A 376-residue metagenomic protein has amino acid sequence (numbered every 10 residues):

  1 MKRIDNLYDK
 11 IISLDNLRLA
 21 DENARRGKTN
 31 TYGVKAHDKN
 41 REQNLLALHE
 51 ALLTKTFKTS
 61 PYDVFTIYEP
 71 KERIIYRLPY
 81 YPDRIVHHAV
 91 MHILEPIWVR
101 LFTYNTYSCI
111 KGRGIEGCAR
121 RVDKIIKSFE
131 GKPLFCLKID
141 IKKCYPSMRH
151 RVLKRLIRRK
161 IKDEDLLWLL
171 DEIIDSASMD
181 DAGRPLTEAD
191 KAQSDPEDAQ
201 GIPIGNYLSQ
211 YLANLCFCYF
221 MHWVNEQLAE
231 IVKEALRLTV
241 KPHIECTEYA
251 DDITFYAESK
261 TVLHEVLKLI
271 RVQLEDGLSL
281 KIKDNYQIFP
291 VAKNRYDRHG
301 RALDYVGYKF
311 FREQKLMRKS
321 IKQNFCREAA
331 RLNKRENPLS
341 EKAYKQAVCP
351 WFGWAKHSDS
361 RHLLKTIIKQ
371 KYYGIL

Functional and structural regions predicted by a protein language model:
M1-L46: Non-catalytic, polymerase-adjacent accessory regions of viral genome-replication enzymes
K2, P79, H88, A189-Q193 (+6 more regions): Right-hand nucleic-acid polymerase module
R3-L7, M91-R149: Active-site-proximal segment of RNA-dependent polymerases
G27-K35, S60-I85, L101-R113, A177-N214 (+1 more regions): Short, conserved non-catalytic motifs in the polymerase core
H37-P61: Amphipathic alpha-helical blocks
A51, I125-A250, T254-I270, A302 (+3 more regions): Conserved polymerase palm-domain catalytic core
R271-L280: A common structural junction motif
